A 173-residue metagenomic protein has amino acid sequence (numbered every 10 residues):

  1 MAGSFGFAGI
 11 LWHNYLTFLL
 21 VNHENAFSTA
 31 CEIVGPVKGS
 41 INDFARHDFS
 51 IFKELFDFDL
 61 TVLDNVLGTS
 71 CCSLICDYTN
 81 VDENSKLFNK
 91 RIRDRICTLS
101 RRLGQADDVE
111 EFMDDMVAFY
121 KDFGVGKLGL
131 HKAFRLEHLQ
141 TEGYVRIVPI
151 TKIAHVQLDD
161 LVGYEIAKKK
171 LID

Functional and structural regions predicted by a protein language model:
M1-S100: Intrinsically disordered, low-complexity N-terminal extensions of AAA+/P-loop NTPases that precede the structured
A2, F123-G124, L161: Alpha-helical interaction segments
V81-I147: Interdomain "pre-motor" coupling segment immediately N-terminal to P-loop NTPase/helicase cores
L103, R146-K169: Dynamic helix-loop-helix/coil hinge segments at AAA+ ATPase domain boundaries and subdomain interfaces
D173: Conserved helix-loop functional segments at active or binding sites
